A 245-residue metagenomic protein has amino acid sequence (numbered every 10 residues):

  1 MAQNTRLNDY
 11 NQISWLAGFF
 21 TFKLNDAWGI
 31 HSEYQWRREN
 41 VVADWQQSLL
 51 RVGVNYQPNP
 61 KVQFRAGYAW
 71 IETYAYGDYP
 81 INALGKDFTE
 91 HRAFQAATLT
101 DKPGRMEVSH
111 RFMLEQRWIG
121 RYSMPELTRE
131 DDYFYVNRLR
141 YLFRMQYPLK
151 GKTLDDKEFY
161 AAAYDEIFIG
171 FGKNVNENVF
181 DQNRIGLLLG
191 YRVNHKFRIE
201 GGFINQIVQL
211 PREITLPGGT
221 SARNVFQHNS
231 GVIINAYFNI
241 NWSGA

Functional and structural regions predicted by a protein language model:
N4-R6, W36-N40, P80-L84, E126-Y133 (+2 more regions): Extracellular loop and loop/strand-boundary signature of outer-membrane beta-barrel proteins
Q12-S14, Q46-S48, T89-A93, Y133-Y141 (+2 more regions): Residues that define the transmembrane beta-barrel architecture of outer-membrane proteins
G18, R51-V52, Q95-A97, Y141-F143 (+2 more regions): Membrane-embedded beta-strands of outer-membrane beta-barrel proteins, especially the hydrophobic/small aromatic
F22, Y56, Y68, L99-D101 (+3 more regions): Residue-level signature of outer-membrane beta-barrel architecture
A27, K61, K102-S109, L149-F159 (+2 more regions): Short loop/turn motifs that connect adjacent beta-strands in outer-membrane beta-barrel proteins
I30-S32, F64-A66, V108-F112, L139 (+3 more regions): Transmembrane beta-strands of outer-membrane beta-barrel proteins
Y34-N40, Y68-Y74, D101, L114-W118 (+3 more regions): Transmembrane beta-strands of outer-membrane beta-barrel pores
A97, F226-A245: Outer-membrane beta-barrel "beta-signal"
